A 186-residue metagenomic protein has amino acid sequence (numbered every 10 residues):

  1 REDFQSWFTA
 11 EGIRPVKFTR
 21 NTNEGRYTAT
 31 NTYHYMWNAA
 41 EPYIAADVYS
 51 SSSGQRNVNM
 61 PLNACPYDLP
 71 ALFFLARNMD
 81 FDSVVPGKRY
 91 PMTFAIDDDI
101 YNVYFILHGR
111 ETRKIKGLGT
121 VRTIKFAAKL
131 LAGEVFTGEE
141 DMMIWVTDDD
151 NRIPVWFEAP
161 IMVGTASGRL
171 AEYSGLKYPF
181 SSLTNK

Functional and structural regions predicted by a protein language model:
R1-A39, D80-K186: Acidic, serine/threonine-rich low-complexity disordered tracts
W37-I96: Active-site/ligand-binding surface loops and adjacent short beta/alpha elements that line catalytic pockets across
